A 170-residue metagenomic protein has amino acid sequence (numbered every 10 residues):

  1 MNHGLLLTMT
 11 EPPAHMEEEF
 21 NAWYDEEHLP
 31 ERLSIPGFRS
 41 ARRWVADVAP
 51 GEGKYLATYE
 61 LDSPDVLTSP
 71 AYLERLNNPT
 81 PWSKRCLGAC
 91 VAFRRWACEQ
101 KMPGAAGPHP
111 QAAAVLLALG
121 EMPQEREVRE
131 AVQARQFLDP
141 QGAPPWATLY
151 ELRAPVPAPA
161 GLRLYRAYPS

Functional and structural regions predicted by a protein language model:
M1-S170: Macromolecular interaction modules
